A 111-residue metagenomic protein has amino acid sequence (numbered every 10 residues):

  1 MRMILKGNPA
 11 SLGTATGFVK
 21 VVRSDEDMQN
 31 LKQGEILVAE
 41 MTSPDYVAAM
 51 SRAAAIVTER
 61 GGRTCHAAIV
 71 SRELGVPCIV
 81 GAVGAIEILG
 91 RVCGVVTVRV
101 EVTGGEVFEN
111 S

Functional and structural regions predicted by a protein language model:
R2-E35, E40-S111: Acidic, glycine-rich flexible loop/linker segments
